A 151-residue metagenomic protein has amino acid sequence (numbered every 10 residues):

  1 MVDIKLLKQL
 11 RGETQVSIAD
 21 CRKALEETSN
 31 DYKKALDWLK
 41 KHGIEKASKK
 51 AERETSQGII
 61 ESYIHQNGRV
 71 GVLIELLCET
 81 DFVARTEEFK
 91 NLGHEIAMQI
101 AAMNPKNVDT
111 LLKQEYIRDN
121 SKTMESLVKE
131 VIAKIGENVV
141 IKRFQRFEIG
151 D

Functional and structural regions predicted by a protein language model:
V2-D151: N-terminal assembly/interaction segments in proteins that build large macromolecular machines
